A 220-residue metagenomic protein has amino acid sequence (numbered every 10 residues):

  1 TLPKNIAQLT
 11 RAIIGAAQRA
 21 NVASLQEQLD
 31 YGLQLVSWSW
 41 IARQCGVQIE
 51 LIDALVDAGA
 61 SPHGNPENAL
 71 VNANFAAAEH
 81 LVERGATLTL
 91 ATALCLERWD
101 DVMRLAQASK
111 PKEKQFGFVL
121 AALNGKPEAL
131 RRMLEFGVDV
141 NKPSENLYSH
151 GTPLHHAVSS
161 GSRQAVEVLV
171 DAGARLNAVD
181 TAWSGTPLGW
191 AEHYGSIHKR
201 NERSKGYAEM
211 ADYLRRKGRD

Functional and structural regions predicted by a protein language model:
P3-A7, G15-A16, V36-Q48, N68-F75 (+4 more regions): Ankyrin repeat A-helix N-terminal signature
Q8-A12, S24, E50-L51, A77 (+4 more regions): Conserved ankyrin/ankyrin-like repeat signature
R11, L88, F116, T152 (+1 more regions): Ankyrin-repeat start motif
I14-V22, D53-S61, V82-A86, A106-P111 (+3 more regions): Ankyrin repeat domain, specifically the short helix-to-loop turn at the C-terminus of the second helix of each repeat
S24-E27, G64-N65, L90, V140-E145 (+1 more regions): Ankyrin repeat boundary signal
L29, K114, L147-H150, W183-S184: Start-of-repeat signature of ankyrin repeats
F75-E97, R104-L120, E192-D220: Ankyrin-repeat-protein effector appendages
V119-K126, G137-G151: Alpha-helical adaptor scaffolds
